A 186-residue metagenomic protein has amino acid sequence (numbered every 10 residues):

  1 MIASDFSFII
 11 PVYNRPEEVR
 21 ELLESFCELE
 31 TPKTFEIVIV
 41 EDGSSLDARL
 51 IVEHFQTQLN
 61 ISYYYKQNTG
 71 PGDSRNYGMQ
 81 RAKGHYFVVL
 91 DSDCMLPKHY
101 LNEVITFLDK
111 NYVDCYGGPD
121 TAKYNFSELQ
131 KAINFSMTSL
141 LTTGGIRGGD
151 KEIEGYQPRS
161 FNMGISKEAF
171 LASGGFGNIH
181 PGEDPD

Functional and structural regions predicted by a protein language model:
S4-S7, E36, D186: Cell-envelope/extracellular polymer assembly enzymes that use nucleotide-activated donors
E18-R20, L46-H54, H99: Acidic helix N-cap motif at the loop->helix transition within catalytic regions of sugar-transfer enzymes
E24-T34: Short, acidic, metal-binding catalytic loop of nucleotide-sugar glycosyltransferases
S25, E41-L50, N68-T69, D91-M95: A conserved acidic beta->alpha catalytic loop
K66-A82, E103, I153, S160-F161: Glycine-rich, basic loop-to-helix element that forms the pyrophosphate-binding segment of sugar-nucleotide handling
F87: Short aromatic/hydrophobic "clamp" motif used to bind/position activated sugar donors
K98-K131, F135: Conserved donor NDP-sugar-binding/catalytic core segment of glycosyltransferases
T143-G164, E168, F176-P181, D186: A recurrent flexible, glycine/aromatic-enriched loop bordering the glycosyltransferase active site that acts as
